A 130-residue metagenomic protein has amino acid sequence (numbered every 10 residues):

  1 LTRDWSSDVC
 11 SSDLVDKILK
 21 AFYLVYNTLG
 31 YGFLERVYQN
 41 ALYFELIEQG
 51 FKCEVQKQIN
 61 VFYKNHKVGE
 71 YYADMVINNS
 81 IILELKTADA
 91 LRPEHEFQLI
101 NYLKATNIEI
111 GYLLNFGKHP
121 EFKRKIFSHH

Functional and structural regions predicted by a protein language model:
L1-V9: Single conserved hydrophobic/aromatic residue that forms the stacking wall/gate of nucleotide- or nucleobase-binding
S12-D16, Y31-E35, Q39, Y43: Nuclease catalytic cores
I18-T28: A short, surface-exposed helix-loop junction/capping segment
G30, C53, A73-L91, Y102: Conserved catalytic cores of phosphodiester-cleaving nucleases, focusing on short active-site segments
Q49-N65: A short acidic/basic microdomain associated with nuclease active sites
F51, Y71-A73, P120: Change "...and in nucleic-acid phosphodiester-cleaving endonucleases..." to "...and in nucleic-acid processing enzymes
K86-H130: Nucleic-acid nuclease catalytic cores
